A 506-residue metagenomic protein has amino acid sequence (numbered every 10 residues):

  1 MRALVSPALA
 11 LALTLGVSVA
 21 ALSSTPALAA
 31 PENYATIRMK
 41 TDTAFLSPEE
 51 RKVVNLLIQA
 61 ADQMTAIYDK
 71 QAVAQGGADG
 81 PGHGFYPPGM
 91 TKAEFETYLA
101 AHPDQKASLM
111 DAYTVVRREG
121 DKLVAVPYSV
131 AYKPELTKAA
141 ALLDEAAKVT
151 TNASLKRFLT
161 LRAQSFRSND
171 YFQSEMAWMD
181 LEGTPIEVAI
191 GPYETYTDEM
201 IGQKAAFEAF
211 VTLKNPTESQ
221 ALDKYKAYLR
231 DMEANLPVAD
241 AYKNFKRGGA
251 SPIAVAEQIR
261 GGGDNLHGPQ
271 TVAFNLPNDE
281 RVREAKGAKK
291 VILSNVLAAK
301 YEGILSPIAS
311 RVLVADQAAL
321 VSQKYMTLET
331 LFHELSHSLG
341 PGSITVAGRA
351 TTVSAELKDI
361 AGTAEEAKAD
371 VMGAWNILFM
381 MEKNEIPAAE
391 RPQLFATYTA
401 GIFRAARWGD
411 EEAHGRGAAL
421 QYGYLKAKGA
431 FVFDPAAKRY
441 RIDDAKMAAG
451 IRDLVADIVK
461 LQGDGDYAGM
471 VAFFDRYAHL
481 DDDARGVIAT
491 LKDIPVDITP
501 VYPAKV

Functional and structural regions predicted by a protein language model:
A8-A21: Bacterial N-terminal signal peptides
A30-R162: N-terminal helix-rich structural modules
D111, V124-S322: Contiguous, non-catalytic segments that form substrate-binding/exosite surfaces or channel walls
N152, G362-F379: An active-site-proximal "capping" alpha-helix that borders the catalytic cofactor pocket
L328-G342, A369, A374: Active-site recognition of the HExxH zinc-binding catalytic motif
P341-A367: Post-HEXXH active-site segment of zinc metalloproteases
A374-M470: Long, well-structured alpha-helical subdomains associated with metal-dependent extracellular/ecto-lumenal hydrolases
V455-V506: Extended, compositionally biased alpha-helical segments that mediate assembly or anchoring
